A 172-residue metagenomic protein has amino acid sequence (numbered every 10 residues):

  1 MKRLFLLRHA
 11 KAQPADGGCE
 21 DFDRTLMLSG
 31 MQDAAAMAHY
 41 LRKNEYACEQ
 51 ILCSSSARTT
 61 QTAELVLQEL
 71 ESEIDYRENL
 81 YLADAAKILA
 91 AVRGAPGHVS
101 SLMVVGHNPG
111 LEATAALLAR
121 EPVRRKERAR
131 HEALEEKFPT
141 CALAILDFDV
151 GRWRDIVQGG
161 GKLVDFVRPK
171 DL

Functional and structural regions predicted by a protein language model:
K2-N79, A83, L111, L117-R125 (+1 more regions): Active-site-proximal alpha-helix that buttresses catalytic centers in soluble enzyme cores
L4, G97-G106: Generic beta-sheet signal
M37-L41, L89-V92, R130-E132, V150-G151: A generic local structural motif
N44-Y46, G94-S100: Glycine-rich phosphate-binding loop signature in dinucleotide/nucleotide-binding domains
C48-L67, I74, D147-L172: Conserved histidine-centered catalytic loops in small-molecule metabolism enzymes
L80-G97: Short phosphate-binding loop-to-helix
A119-V164: Domain-level recognition of soluble alpha/beta enzyme cores, biased toward histidine phosphatases/phosphomutases
